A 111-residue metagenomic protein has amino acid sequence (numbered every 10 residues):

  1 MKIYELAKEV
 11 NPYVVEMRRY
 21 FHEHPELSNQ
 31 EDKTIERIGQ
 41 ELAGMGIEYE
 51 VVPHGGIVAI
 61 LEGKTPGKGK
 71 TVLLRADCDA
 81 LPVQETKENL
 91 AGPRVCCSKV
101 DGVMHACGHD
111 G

Functional and structural regions predicted by a protein language model:
K2-H105, G111: Acidic/His- and Gly-rich active-site-bordering loop/insert found across diverse amide/peptide-bond hydrolases
